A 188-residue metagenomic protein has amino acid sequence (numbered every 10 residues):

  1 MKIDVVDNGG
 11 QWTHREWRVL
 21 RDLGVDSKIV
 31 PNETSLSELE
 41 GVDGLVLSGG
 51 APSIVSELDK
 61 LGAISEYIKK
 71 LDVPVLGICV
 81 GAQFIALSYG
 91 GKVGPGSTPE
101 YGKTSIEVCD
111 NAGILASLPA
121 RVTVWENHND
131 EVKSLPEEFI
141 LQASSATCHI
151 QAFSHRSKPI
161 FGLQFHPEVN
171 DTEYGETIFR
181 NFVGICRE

Functional and structural regions predicted by a protein language model:
K2-V6, G10-I78, Y89: Flexible gly/pro-rich beta->alpha loop and the following alpha-helix that scaffold active-site loops
E16, F182-I185: Generic structural signal for bulky hydrophobic/aromatic residues embedded in well-ordered secondary structure
G62-I78, Q83-T177, G184-I185: Pocket-forming structural segment of enzyme catalytic cores
